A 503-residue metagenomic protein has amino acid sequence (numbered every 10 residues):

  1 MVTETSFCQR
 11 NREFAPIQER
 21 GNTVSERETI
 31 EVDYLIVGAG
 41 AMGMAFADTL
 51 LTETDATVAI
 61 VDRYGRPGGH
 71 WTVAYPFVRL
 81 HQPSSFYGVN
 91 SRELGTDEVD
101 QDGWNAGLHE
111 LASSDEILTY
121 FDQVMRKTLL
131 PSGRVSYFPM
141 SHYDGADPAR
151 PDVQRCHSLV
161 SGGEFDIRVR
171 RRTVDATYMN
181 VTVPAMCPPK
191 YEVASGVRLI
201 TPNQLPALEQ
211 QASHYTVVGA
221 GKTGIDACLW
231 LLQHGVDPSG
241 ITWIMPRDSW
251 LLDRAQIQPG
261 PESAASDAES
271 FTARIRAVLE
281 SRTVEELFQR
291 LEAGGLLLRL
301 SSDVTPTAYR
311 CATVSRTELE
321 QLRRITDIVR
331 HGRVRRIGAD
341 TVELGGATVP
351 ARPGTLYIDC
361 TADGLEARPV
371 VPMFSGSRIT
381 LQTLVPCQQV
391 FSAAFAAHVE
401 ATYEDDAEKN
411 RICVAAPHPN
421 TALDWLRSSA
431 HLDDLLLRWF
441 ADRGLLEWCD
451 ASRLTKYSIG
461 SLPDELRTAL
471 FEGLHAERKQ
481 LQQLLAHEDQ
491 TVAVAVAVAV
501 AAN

Functional and structural regions predicted by a protein language model:
E4-D33, T52-A56, N180-P206, A495 (+1 more regions): Extreme N-terminal leader/targeting segments of oxidoreductases
V32-A59, G224-L232: N-terminal Rossmann-like FAD-binding beta1-loop-alpha1 element of flavoenzymes
V37, D166-V181, T216-V218, P353-D363: Short hydrophobic core segments
R63-Y120, I244-S301: Glycine-rich active-site loop/strand segments that organize a redox cofactor
G68, L229, I328-H331, R335-A469: Glycine-enriched catalytic-core subsegment of oxygenase/oxidase enzymes
Q101-V183, C311, E318-L344: Feature captures the FAD/FMN-dependent oxidoreductase FAD-binding
G107, S113, I117-Y120, R172-G235 (+2 more regions): Glycine-rich dinucleotide-binding loop and its adjacent helix/turn
G294-G295, R299-A367, L462-N503: C-terminal catalytic lobe of FAD-dependent flavoproteins
